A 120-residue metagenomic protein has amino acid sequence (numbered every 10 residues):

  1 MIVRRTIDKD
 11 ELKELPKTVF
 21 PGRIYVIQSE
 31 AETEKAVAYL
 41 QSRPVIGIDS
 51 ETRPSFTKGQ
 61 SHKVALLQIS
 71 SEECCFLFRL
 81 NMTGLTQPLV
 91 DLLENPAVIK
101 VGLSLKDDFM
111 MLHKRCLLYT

Functional and structural regions predicted by a protein language model:
M1-I46, R115: N-terminal accessory regions of nucleic-acid-interacting proteins
R23, N95-K100: Short active-site oxyanion
A36, Q87-P96: Catalytic-core regions built around general acid/base machinery
V45-K58: Short acidic, Gly/Ser-rich segments with clustered Asp/Glu that frequently serve as metal-coordination loops in enzyme
G47, V98-L105: Acidic beta-strand-to-loop metal/phosphate-binding motif
S55-F56, D108-R115: Short active-site loop/helix that positions an aromatic residue
F56-E73: A short alpha/beta connector and helix-capping loop motif
Y119-T120: Conserved small/polar residues in nucleotide/adenosyl-binding loops
